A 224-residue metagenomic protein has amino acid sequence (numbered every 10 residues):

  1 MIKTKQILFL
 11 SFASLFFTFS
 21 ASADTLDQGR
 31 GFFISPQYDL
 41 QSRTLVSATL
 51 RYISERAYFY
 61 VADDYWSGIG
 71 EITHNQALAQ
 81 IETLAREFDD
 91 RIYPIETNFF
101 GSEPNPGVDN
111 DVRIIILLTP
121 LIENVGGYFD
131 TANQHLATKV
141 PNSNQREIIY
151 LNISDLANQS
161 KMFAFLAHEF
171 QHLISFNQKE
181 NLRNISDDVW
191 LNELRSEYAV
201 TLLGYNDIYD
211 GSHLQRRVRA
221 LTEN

Functional and structural regions predicted by a protein language model:
K3-K5, S11-F12, F19-S54: N-terminal low-structure segments adjacent to metalloprotease catalytic domains across cellular compartments
F16-F19, N181: Residues in and immediately flanking transmembrane alpha helices
E55-D188, R195, A199, Y205-T222: Juxtacatalytic substrate-recognition/specificity segment
